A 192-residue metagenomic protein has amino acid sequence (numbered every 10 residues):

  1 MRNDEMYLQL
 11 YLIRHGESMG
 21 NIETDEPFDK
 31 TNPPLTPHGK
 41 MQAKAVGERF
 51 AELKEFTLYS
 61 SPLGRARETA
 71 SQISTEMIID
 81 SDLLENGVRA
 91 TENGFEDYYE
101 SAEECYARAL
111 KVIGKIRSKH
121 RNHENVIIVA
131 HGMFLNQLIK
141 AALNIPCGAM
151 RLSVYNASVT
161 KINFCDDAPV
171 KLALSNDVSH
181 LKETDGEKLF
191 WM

Functional and structural regions predicted by a protein language model:
R2-E76, D97: Active-site-proximal alpha-helix that buttresses catalytic centers in soluble enzyme cores
L10, F56, N122-G132: Generic beta-sheet signal
P33-P34, S71-I116, K171-N176, W191-M192: Phosphate-handling substructures
A51-K54, I116-E124: Glycine-rich phosphate-binding loop signature in dinucleotide/nucleotide-binding domains
L53-S81, N163-M192: Conserved histidine-centered catalytic loops in small-molecule metabolism enzymes
S60-S61, A107, V129-A130: Short beta-strand scaffold positions
G132-N136, K171: GST superfamily/GST-like fold recognition
P146-K171: Domain-level recognition of soluble alpha/beta enzyme cores, biased toward histidine phosphatases/phosphomutases
